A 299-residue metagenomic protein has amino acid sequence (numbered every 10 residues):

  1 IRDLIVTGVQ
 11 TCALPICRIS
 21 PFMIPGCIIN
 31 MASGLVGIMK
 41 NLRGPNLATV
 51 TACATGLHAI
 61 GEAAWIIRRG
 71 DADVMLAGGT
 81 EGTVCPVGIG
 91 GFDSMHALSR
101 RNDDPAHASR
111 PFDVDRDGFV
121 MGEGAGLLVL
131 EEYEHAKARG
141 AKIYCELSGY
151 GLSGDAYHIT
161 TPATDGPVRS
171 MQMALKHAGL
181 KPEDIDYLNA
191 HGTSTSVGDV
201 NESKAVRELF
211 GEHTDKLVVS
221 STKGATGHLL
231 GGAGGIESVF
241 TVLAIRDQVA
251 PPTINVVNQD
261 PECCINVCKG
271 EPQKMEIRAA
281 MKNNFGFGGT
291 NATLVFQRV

Functional and structural regions predicted by a protein language model:
I1-C12: Single conserved hydrophobic/aromatic residue that forms the stacking wall/gate of nucleotide- or nucleobase-binding
A13-F22, M39-T49, A106-V114, L152-S153 (+2 more regions): Glycine/charged-rich beta-loop-alpha catalytic/anionic-binding loops adjacent to active sites
F22-N30, L47-T55, S221-G231, V256-N258 (+1 more regions): Active-site nucleophile and cofactor-binding loops and adjacent substrate-binding regions of central metabolic enzymes
A32, A59, E131-Y133, A163-G179 (+4 more regions): Short, well-ordered amphipathic alpha-helical segments that serve as non-catalytic structural scaffolds within diverse
A32-K40, P45-E81, F119-A141, H228-A250 (+1 more regions): Active-site-proximal alpha-helical scaffold in enzymes
V36, G56, A63, F92 (+7 more regions): Conserved small-residue
D73-D117, Y150-P162, G192-D199, K216-N266: Acyl-CoA/ACP chain-elongation machinery
D103-A178, Y187: Condensing-enzyme catalytic core mediating Claisen C-C bond formation in acyl metabolism
